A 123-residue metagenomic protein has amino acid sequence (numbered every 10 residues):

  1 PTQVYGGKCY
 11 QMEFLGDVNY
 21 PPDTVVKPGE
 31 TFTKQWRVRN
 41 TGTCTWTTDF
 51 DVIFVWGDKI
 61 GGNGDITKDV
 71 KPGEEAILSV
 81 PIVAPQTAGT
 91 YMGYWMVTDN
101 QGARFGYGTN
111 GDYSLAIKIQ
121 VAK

Functional and structural regions predicted by a protein language model:
P1-K123: Intrinsically disordered, low-complexity Ser/Thr/Pro-rich tracts
